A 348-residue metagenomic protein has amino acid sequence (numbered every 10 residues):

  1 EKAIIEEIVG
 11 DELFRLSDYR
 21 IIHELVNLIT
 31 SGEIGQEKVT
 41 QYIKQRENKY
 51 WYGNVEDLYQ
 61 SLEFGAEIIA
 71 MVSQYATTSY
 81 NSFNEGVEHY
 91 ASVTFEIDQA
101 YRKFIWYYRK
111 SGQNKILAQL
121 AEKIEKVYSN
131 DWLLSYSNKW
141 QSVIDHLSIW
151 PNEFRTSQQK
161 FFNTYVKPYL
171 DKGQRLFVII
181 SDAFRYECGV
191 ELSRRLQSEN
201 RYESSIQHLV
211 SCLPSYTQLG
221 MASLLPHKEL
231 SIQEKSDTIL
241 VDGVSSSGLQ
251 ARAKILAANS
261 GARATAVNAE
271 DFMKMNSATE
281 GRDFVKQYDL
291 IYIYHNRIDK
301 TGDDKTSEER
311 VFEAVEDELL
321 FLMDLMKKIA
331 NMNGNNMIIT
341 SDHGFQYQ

Functional and structural regions predicted by a protein language model:
E1-L176, R185-M337, S341-Q348: …; additionally, a secondary subgroup of soluble metalloenzymes is captured
D182: Ligand-binding pocket scaffold of soluble enzyme catalytic domains
